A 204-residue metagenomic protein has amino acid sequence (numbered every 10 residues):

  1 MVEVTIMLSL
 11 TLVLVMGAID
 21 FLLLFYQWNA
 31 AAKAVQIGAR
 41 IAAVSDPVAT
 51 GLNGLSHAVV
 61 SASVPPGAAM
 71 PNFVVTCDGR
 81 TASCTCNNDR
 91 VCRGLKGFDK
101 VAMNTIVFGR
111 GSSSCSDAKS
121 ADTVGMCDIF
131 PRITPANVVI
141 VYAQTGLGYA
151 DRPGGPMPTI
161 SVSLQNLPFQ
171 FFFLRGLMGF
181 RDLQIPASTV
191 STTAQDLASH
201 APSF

Functional and structural regions predicted by a protein language model:
M1-L23: N-terminal single-pass transmembrane signal-anchor helix
E3, M7, N29-I37: A broad detector of short, well-ordered amphipathic alpha-helices that serve as recognition/interaction surfaces
T11-M16, A31-K33, D128-F130, F180: Homeobox/homeodomain signature
A18, L22-F25, R93, L177: A general structural-boundary detector
D20-A32, P47-V48: Membrane-proximal amphipathic alpha-helices that sit immediately adjacent to an N-terminal transmembrane/signal-anchor
Q36-F204: Short, conserved structural patches
